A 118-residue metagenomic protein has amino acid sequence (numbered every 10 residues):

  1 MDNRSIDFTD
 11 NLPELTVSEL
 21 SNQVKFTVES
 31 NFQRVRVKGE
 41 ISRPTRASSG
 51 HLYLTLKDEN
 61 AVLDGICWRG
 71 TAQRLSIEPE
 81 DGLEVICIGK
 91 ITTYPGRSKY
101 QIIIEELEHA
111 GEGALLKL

Functional and structural regions predicted by a protein language model:
M1-L118: Acidic, two-metal ion nucleic-acid-processing modules in DNA metabolism proteins
